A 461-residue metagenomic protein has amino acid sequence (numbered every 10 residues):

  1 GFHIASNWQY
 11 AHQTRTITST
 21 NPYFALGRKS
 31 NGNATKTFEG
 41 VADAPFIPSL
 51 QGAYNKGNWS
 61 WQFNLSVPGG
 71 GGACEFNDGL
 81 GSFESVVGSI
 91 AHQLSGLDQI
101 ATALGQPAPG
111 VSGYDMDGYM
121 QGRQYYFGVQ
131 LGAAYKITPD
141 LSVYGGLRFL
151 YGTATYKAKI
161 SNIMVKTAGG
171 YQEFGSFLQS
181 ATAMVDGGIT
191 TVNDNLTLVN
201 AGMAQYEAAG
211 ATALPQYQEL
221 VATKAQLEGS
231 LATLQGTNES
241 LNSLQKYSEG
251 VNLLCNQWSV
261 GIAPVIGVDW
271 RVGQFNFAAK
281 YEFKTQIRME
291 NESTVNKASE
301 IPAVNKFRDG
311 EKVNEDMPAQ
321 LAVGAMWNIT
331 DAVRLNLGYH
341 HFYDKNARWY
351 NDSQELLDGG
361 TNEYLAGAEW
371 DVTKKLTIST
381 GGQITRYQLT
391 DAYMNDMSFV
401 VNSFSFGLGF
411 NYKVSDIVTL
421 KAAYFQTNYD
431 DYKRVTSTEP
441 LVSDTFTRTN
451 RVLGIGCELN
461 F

Functional and structural regions predicted by a protein language model:
F2-S85, I90: Outer-membrane beta-barrel translocator/receptor signature
I47, N55-F461: Outer-membrane beta-barrel porins/channels
